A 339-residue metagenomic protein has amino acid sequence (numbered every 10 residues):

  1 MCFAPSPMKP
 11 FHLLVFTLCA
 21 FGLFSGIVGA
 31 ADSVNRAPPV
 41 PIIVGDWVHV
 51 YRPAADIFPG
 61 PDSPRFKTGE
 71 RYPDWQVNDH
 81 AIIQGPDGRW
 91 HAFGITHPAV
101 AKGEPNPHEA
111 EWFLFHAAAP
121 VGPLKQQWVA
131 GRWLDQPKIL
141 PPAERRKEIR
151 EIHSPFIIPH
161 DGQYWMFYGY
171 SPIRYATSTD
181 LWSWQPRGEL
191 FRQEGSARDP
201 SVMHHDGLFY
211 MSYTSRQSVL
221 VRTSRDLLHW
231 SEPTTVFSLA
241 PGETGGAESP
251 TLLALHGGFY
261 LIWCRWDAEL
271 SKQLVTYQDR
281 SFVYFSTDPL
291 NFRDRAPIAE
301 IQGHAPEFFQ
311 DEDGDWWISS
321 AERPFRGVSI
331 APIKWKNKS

Functional and structural regions predicted by a protein language model:
M1, G29-A30: Intrinsically disordered, low-complexity serine/threonine-rich segments
C2-F16: Bacterial N-terminal signal peptides that target proteins for export
S6, G22, D32-S33: Short stretches within intrinsically disordered, low-complexity N-terminal or propeptide regions
L14-G26: Bacterial N-terminal signal peptides
A31-S249, A254-H304, Q310-S339: Beta-rich carbohydrate-recognition and catalytic domains
